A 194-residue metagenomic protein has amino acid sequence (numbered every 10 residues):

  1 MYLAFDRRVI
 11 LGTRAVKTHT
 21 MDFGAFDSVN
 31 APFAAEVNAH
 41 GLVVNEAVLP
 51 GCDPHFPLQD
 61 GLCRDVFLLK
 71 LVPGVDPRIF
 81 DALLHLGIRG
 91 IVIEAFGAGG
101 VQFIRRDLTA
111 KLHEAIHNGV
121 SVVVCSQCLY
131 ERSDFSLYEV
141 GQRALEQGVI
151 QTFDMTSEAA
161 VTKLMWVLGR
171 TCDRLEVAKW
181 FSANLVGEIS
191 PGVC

Functional and structural regions predicted by a protein language model:
Y2-A4, L11-I93, G97-A98, F103-I104 (+1 more regions): Accessory alpha-helical/coil subdomains and C-terminal extensions that flank or cap enzyme catalytic cores
A98-C194: C-terminal non-catalytic interaction/assembly regions of soluble proteins
